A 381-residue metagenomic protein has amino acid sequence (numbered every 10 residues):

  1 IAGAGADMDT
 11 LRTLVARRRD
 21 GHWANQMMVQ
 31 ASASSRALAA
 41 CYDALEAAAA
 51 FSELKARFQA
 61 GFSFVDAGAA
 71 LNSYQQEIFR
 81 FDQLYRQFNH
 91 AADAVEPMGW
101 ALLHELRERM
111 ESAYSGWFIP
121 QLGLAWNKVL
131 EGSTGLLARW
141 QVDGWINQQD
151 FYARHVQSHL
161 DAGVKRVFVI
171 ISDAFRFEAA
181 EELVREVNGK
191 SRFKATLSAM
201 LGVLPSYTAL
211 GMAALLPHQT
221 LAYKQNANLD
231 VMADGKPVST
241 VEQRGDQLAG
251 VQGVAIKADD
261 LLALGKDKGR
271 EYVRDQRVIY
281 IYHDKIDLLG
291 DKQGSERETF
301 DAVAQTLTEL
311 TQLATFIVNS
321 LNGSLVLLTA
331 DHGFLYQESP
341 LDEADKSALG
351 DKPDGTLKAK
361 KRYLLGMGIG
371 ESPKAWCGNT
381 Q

Functional and structural regions predicted by a protein language model:
I1-Q381: Feature captures the catalytic ectodomains and active-site-proximal regions of enzymes that hydrolyze or transfer
